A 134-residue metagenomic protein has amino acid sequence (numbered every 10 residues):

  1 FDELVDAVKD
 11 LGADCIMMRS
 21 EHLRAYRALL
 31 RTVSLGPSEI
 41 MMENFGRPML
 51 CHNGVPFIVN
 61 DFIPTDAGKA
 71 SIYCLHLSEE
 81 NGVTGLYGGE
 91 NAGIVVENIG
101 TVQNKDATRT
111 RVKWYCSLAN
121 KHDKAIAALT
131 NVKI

Functional and structural regions predicted by a protein language model:
F1-E39: Extended, solvent-exposed, turn-rich assembly/linker loops in the middle of proteins
R24-I134: Sequence/fold signature of self-assembling virion shell proteins
